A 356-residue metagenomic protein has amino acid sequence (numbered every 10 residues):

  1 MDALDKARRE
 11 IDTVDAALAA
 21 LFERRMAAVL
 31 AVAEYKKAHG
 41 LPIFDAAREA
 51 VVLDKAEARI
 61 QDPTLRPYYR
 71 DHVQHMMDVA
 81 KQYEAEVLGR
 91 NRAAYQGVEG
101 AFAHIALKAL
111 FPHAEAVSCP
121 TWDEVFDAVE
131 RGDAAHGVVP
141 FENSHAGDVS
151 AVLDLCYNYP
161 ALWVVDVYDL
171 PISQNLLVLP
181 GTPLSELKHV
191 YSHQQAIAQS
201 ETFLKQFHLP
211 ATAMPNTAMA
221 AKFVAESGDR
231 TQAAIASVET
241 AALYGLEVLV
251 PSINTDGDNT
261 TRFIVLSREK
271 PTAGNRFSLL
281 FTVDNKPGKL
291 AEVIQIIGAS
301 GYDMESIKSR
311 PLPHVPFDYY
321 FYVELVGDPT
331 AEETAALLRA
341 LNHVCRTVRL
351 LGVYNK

Functional and structural regions predicted by a protein language model:
M1-K356: Domain-level signature for soluble enzymes in the chorismate/prephenate branch of the shikimate pathway
